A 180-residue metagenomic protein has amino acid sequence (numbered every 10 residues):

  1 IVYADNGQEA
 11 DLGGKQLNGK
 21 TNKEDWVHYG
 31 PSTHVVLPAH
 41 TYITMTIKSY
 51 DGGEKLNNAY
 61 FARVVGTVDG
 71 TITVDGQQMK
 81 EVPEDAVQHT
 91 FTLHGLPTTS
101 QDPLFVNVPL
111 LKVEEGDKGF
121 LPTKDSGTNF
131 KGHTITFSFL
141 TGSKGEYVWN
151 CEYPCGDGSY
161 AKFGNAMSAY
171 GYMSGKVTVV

Functional and structural regions predicted by a protein language model:
I1-T44, Y50-L56, F61-R63: N-terminal edge beta-strand
M45-T46, C151: Hydrophobic beta-strand segments within beta-rich accessory/binding domains
K48-V82: Short amphipathic, basic-aromatic surface patches that mediate peripheral association with negatively charged
V68-V180: Extracellular/periplasmic metallocenter environments
